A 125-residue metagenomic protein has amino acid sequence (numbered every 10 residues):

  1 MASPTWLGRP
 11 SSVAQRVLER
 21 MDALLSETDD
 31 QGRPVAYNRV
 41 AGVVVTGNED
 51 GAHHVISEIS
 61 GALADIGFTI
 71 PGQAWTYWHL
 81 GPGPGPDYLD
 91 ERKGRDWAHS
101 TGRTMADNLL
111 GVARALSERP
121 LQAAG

Functional and structural regions predicted by a protein language model:
M1-I66: Helix-loop-strand module that forms the ligand-binding subsite of alpha/beta enzymes
A64-G125: Glycine-rich phosphate/pyrophosphate-binding loop and the adjoining helix
